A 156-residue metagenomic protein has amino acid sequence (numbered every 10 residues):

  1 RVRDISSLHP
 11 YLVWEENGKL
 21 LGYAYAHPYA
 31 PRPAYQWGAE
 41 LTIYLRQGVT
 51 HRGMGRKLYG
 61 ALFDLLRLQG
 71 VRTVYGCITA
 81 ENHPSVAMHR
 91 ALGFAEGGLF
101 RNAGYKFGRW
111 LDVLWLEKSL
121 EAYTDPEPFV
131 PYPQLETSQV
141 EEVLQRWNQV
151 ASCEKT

Functional and structural regions predicted by a protein language model:
R1-G48, Y59, S119-E121, N148 (+1 more regions): Acetyl-CoA-dependent GNAT
H9, L111-W115: Short hydrophobic/aromatic beta-strand or adjacent loop that forms the aromatic wall/cage of a ligand/substrate-binding
Y25, Y75-I78, R90, A95-D112 (+2 more regions): Conserved catalytic-core motifs of GNAT/GCN5-like acyltransferases
Y35-Q36, R52, F94, W110: Non-catalytic, surface-exposed connector residues within folded enzymatic/regulatory domains
L41, V74-G76, L116-K118: A structural signal for short, well-ordered beta-strand segments
L45, H51-L68, T73, H83-A91: Conserved acetyl-CoA-binding loop-helix of GNAT-fold acetyltransferases
A122-T156: Acidic/histidine-enriched, glycine/proline-rich intrinsically disordered or flexible terminal extensions
